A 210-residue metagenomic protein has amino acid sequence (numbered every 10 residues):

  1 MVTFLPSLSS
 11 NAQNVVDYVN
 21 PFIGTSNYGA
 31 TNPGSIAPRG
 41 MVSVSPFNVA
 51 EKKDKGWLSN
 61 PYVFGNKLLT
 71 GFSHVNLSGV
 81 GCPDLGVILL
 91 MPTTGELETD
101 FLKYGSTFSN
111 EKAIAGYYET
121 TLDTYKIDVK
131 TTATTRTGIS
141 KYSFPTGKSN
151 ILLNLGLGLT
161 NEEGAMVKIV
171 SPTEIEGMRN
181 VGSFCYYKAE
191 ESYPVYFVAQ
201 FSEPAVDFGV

Functional and structural regions predicted by a protein language model:
M1-Q13: Bacterial Sec-dependent N-terminal signal peptides
A12-V210: Accessory carbohydrate-recognition regions in carbohydrate-active enzymes
